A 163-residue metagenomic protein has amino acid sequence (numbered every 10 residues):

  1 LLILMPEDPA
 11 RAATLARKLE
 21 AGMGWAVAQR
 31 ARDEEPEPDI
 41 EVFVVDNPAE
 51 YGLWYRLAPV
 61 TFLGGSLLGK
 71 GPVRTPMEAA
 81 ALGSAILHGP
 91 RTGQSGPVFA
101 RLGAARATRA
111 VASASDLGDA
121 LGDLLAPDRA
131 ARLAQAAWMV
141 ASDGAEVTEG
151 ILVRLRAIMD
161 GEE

Functional and structural regions predicted by a protein language model:
L1-E163: Nucleotide-activated sugar donor-binding and catalytic core shared by glycosyltransferases and related lipid-linked
